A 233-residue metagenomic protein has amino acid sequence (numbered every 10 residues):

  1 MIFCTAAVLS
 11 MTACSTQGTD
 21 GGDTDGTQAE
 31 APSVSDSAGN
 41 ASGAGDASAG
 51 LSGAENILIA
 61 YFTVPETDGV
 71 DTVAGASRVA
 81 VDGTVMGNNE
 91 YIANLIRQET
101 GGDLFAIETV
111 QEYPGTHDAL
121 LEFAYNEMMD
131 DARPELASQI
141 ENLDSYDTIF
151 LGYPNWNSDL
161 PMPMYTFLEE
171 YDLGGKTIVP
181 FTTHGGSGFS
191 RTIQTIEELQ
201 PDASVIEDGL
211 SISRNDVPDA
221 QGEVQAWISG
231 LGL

Functional and structural regions predicted by a protein language model:
M1-A6: Sec-dependent N-terminal signal peptides
S10-A13: C-terminal motif of bacterial Sec signal peptides marking the signal peptidase cleavage site
S15-Q17, E30-Y146, S229-L233: N-terminal beta1-alpha1-beta2 submodule of the flavodoxin-like/Rossmannoid cofactor-binding fold
L58-A60, L104-A106, T148-G152, V179-T182 (+1 more regions): Structural recognition of the beta-strand scaffold that forms the well-ordered cores of secreted hydrolase catalytic
R78-M86, L151-P154, V179-G186, S211-N215: Second-shell loop/turn segments in exported
E90-N94, Q98, M162, Q194 (+2 more regions): Solvent-exposed, polar/charged alpha-helical surfaces in well-ordered, non-transmembrane soluble domains, broadly
T116-P201: Helix-loop-strand module that forms the ligand-binding subsite of alpha/beta enzymes
V205-L233: Glycine-rich phosphate/pyrophosphate-binding loop and the adjoining helix
